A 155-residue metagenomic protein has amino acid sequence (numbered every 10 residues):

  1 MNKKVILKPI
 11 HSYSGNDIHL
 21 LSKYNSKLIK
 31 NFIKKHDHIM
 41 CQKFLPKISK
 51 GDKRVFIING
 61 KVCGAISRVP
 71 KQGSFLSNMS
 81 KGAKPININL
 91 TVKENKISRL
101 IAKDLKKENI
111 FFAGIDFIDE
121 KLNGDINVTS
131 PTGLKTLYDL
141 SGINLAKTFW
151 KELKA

Functional and structural regions predicted by a protein language model:
M1-K4, D17, A113, L122: Proteins with a high burden of low-complexity, intrinsically disordered sequence enriched in S/T/G/P/A and R, requiring
N2-K3, I10-I97, I101-L105: Phosphate-binding site of ATP-dependent enzymes
K4-K8, K135-Y138: Short, structured secondary-structure boundary patches
I6, M40, R54-F56, G114-D116 (+1 more regions): Structured core elements
N89-A155: ATP-dependent carboxylate activation and anion-phosphoryl transfer catalytic cores that bind Mg-ATP to form
